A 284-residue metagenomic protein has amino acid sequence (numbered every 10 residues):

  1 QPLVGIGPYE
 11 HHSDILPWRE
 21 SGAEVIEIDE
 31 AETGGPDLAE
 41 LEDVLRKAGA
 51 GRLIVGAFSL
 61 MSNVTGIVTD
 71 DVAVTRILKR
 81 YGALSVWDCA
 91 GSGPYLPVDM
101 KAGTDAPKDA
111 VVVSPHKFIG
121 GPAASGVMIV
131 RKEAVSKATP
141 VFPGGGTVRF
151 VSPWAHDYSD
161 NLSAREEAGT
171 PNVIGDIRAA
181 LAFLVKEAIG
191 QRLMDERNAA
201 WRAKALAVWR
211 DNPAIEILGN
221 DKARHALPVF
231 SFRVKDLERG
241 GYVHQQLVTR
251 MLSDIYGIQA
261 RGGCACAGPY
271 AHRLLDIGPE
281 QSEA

Functional and structural regions predicted by a protein language model:
Q1-A284: Pyridoxal 5′-phosphate
